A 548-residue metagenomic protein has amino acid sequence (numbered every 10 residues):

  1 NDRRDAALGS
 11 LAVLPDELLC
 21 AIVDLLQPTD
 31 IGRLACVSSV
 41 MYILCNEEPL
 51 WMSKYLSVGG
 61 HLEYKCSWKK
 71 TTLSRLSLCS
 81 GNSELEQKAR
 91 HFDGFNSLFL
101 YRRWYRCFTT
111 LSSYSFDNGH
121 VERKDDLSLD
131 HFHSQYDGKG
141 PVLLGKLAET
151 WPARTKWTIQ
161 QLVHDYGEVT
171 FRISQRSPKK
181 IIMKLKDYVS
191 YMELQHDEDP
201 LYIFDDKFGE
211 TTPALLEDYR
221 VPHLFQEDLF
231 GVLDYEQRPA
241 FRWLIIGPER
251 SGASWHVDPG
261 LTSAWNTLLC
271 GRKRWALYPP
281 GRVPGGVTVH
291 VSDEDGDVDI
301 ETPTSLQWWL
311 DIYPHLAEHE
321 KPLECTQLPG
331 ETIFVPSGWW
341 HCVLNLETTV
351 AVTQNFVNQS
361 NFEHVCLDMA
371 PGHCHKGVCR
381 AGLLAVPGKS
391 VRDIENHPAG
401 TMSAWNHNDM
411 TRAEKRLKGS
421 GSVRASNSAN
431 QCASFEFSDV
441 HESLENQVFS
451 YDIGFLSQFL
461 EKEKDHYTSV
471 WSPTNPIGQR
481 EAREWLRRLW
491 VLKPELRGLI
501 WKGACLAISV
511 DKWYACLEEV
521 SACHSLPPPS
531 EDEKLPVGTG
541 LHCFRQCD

Functional and structural regions predicted by a protein language model:
N1-T332, C342-D548: N-terminal accessory scaffold of Fe(II)-dependent oxygenases
